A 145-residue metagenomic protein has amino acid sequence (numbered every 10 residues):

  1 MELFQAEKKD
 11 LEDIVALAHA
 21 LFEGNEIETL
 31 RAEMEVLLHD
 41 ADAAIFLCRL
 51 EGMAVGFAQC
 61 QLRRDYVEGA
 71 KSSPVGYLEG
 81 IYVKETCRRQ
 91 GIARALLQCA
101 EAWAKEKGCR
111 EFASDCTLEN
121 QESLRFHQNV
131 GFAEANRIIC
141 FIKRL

Functional and structural regions predicted by a protein language model:
M1-I14: A short beta-loop-alpha structural element at the N-terminal edge of CoA-dependent acyl/N-acetyltransferase catalytic
V15-T29, Y66: Helix-loop element at the rim of GNAT/NAT acetyltransferase active sites that forms part of the acceptor-substrate
E26-R49: Active-site rim helix/loop that mediates acceptor-substrate recognition in acyltransferases
L47, M53-L62, Y77, Y82: Conserved beta-strand in the GNAT
S72-E85, I139-C140: Conserved acetyl-CoA binding element of GNAT-fold acetyltransferases
V83, R89-A102, R125-N129: Conserved acetyl-CoA-binding loop-helix of GNAT-fold acetyltransferases
R94, E106, L118-R137: Conserved active-site alpha-helix within GNAT-family acetyltransferase domains
L97, A104-C116: Conserved GNAT acetyl-CoA-binding A-motif
